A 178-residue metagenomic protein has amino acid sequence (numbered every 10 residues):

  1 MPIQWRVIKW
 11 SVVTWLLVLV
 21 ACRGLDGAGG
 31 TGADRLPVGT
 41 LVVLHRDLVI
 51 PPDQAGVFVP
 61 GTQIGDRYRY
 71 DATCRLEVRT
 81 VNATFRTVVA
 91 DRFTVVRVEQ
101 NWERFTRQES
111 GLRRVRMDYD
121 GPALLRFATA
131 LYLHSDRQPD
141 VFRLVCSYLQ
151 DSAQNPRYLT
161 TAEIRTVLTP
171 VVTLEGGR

Functional and structural regions predicted by a protein language model:
M1-V7: N-terminal secretory signal peptides that target proteins for export/translocation
S11-V20: Bacterial N-terminal signal peptides
R23-W102: N-terminal secretory signal peptides
V89-R178: Mature extracytoplasmic/lumenal regions of exported proteins
